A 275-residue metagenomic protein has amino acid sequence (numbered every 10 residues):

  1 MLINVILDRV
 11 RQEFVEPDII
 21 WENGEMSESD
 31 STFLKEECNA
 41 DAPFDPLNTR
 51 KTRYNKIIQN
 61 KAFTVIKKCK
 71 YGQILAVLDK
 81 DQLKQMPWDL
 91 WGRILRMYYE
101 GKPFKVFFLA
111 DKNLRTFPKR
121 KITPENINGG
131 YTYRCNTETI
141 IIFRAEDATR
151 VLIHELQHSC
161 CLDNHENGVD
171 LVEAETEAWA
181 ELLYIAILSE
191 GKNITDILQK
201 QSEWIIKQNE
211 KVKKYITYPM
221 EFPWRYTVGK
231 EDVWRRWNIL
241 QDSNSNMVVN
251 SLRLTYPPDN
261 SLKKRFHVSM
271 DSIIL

Functional and structural regions predicted by a protein language model:
M1-Q59: Short Lys/Arg-enriched alpha/beta "domain-start" segment
E37-E138, A145, E190: Auxiliary, metal-adjacent structural segments of Zn-dependent hydrolase domains
Q85, D147, D170-A174: Intrinsic disorder
G130-Y133, T139, I153-L156, E166: E2/UBC-UEV (E2-variant) core
R150-D163, A180: Active-site recognition of the HExxH zinc-binding catalytic motif
V151, L171-A174, E190-N193, P257-R265 (+1 more regions): Extended alpha-helical assembly domains of large eukaryotic scaffold proteins
N164-K213: Post-HExxH zinc-binding segment in Zn-dependent metallohydrolases
E203-L275: Pan-zinc metallopeptidase signature
